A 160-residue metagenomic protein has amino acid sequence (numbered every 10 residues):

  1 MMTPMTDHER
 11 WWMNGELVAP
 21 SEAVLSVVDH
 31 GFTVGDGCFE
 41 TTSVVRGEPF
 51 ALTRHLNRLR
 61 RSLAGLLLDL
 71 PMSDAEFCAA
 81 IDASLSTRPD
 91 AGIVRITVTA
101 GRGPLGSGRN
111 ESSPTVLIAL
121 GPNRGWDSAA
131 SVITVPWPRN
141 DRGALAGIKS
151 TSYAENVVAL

Functional and structural regions predicted by a protein language model:
M1-L160: Conserved alpha/beta cores of soluble small-molecule-handling proteins
